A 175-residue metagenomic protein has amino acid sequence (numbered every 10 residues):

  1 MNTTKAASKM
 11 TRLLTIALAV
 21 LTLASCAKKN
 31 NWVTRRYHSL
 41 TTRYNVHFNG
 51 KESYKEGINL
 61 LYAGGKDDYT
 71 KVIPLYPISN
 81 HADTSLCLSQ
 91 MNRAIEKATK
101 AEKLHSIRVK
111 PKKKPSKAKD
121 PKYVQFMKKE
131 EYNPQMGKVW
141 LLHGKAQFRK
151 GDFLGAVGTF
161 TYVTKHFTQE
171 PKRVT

Functional and structural regions predicted by a protein language model:
N2-L14: Bacterial N-terminal signal peptides that target proteins for export
A6-A7, C26-T175: Acidic, polar-rich low-complexity tracts and alpha-helical solenoid repeat scaffolds
